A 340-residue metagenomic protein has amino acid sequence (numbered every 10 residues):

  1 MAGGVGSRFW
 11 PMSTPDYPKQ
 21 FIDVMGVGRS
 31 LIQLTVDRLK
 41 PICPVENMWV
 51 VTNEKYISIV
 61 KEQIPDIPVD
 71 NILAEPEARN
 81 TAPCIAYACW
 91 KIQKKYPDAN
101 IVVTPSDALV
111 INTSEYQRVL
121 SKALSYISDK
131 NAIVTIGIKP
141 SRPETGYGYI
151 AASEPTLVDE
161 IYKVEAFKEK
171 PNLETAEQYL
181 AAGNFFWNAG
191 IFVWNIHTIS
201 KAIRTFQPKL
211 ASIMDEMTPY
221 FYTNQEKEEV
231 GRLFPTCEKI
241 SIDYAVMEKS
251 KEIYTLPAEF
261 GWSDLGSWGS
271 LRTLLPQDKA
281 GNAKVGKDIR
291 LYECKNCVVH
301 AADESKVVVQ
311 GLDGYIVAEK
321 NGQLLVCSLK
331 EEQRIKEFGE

Functional and structural regions predicted by a protein language model:
M1-A2, V51, V102-P105, T135-K139 (+2 more regions): Short beta-strand segments
R8-P11, P15, G26-P105, I111-S121: Conserved N-terminal catalytic core of the sugar/cofactor nucleotidyltransferase
I32, A88, D107, I150 (+3 more regions): Residue-level signal for inorganic ion chemistry
V50, L73-A74, V103, V134-I136 (+2 more regions): General beta-strand structural signal in soluble alpha/beta enzymes
T113-F234, Y254, E304, L329: Conserved core of the sugar-phosphate nucleotidyltransferase
I196-E340: Left-handed beta-helix
